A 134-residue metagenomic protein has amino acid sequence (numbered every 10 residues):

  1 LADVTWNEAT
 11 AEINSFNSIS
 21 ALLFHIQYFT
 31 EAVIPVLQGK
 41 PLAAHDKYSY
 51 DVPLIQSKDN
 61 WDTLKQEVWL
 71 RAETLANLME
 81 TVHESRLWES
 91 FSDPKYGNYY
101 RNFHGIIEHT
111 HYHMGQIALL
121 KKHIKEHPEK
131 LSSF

Functional and structural regions predicted by a protein language model:
A2-T5, E80-H83, K121: A structural signal for long alpha-helical coiled-coils and helix-turn connectors that form the cytosolic signaling
W6-D51, S92-F134: Short, contiguous alpha-helical
P53-S90, Y100-H109: Acidic/histidine-rich alpha-helical segments that form the ligand environment of transition-metal centers
